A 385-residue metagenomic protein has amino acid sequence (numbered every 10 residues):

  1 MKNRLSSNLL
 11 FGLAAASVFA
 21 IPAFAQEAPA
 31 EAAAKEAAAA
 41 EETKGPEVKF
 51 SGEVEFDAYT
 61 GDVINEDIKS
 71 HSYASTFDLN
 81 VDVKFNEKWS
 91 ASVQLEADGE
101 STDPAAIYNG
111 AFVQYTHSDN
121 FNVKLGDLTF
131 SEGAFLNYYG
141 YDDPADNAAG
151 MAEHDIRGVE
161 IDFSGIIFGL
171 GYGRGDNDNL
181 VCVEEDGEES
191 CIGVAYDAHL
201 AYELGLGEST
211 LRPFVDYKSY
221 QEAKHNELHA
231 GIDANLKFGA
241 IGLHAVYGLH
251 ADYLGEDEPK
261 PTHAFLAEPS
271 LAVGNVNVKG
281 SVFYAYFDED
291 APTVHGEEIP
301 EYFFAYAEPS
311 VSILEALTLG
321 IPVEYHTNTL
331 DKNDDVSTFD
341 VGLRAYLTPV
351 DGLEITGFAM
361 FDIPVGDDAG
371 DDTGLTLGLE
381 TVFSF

Functional and structural regions predicted by a protein language model:
M1-E53: N-terminal periplasmic/intermembrane-space "pro-region" immediately following the signal or transit peptide
A20, G45, K84-S90, S118-F121 (+8 more regions): Outer-membrane beta-barrel channels and translocator barrels
K35, P46-D67, E380: Short glycine/proline- and aromatic-enriched beta-strand/turn motifs that initiate or cap beta-hairpins
V48-F50, F56, K69-D178, I192-L211: Outer membrane beta-barrel
G52-A58, V93-A97, L125-D127, F168-R174 (+6 more regions): Transmembrane beta-barrel strands of outer-membrane/channel proteins
D67-F77, A105-N109, A152-S164, I192-A198 (+6 more regions): Residues that define the transmembrane beta-barrel architecture of outer-membrane proteins
Y202-R212, D216-L330: Detector for outer-membrane/organellar transmembrane beta-barrel domains, recognizing the amphipathic beta-strand
L347, A359-M360, D372-F385: Outer-membrane beta-barrel "beta-signal"
